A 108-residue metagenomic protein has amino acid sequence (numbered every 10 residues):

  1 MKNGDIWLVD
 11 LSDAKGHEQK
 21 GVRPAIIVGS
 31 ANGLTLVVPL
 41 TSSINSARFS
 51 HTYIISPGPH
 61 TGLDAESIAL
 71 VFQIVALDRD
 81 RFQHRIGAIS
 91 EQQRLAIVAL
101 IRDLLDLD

Functional and structural regions predicted by a protein language model:
M1-D108: Conserved functional hotspots at enzyme active or ligand-binding sites that engage polyanionic ligands
